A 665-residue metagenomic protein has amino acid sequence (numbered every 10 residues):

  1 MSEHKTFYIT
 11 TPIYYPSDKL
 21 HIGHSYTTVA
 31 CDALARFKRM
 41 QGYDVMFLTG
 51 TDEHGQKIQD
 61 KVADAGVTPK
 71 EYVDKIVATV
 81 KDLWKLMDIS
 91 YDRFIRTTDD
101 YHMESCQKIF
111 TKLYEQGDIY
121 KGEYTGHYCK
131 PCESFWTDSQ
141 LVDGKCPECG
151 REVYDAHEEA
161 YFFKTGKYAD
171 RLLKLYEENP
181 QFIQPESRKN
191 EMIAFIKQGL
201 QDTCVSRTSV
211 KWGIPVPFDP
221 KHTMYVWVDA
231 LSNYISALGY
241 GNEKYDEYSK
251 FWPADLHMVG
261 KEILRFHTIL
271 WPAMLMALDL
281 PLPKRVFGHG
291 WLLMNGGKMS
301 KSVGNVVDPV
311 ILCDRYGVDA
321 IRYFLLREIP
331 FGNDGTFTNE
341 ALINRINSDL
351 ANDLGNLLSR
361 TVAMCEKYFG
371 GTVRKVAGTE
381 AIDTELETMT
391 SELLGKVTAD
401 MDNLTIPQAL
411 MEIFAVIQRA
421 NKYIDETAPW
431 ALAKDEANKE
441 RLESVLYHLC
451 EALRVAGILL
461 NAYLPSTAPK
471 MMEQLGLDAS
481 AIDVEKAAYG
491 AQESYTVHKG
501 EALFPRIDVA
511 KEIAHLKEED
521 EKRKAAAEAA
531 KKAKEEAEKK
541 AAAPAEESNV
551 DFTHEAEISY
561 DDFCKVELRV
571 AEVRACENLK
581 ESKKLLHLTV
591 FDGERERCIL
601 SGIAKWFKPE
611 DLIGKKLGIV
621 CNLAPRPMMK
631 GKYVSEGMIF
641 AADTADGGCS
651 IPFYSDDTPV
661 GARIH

Functional and structural regions predicted by a protein language model:
M1-E3, F37-D44, A65, P69 (+8 more regions): Secondary-structure transition/capping motifs at alpha-helix termini and the adjoining loop/turn into the next element
S2-I76, I95-F110, E115, C132 (+7 more regions): N-terminal catalytic cores of NTP/NDP-binding nucleotidyl/phosphoryl-transfer enzymes
S2-T49, Y101-S105, C149, D155-K367 (+1 more regions): Structured secondary-structure scaffolds
I76-D92: A glycine-rich helix N-cap at a beta->alpha junction
Q116-A169, L173: Cys/His-rich short segments
K121, E328, A341-G378, M389-T496 (+1 more regions): Helix-rich, typically C-terminal accessory recognition domains appended to large enzymatic cores
A468-D562: Intrinsic disorder at enzyme termini
A542-H665: Phosphate-backbone binding interfaces of nucleic-acid-interacting proteins
